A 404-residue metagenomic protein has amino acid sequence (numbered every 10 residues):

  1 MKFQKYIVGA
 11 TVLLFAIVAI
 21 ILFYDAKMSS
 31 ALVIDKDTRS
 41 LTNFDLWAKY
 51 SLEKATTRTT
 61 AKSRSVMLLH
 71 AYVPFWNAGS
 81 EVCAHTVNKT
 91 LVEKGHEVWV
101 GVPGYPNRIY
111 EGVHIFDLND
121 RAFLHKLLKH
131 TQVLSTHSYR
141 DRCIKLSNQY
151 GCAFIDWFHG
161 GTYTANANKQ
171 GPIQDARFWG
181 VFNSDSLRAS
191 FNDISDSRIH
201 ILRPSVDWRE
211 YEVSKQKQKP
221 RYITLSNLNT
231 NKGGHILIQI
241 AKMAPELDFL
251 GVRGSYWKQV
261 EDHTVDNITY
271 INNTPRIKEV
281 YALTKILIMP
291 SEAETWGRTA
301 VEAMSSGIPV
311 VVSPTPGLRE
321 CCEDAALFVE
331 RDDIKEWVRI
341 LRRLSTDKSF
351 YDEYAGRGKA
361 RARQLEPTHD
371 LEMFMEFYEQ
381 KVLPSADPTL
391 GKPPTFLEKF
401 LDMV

Functional and structural regions predicted by a protein language model:
V133-H137, S147-T164, W179-F182: Active-site proximal beta-strand in glycosyltransferases
Y163, A176-E212: Donor nucleotide-sugar binding/catalytic pocket of nucleotide-sugar-dependent glycosyltransferases
D193, W208-T264, Y270: Conserved catalytic-core segment of nucleotide-activated headgroup transferases in glycan assembly
N273-T274, E279-T284: Short alpha-helical donor nucleotide-sugar binding micro-motif in glycosyltransferases
E292: Aromatic "clamp/platform" in nucleotide-sugar-dependent glycosyltransferases that forms part of the donor/acceptor
P309-V312: Short hydrophobic beta-strand element within catalytic cores of glycosyltransferases and related nucleotide-activated
A326-I334, R343-K348: Conserved acidic donor-binding segment of nucleotide-sugar-dependent glycosyltransferases
S349-L383, D387, G391, T395: A charged, aromatic-enriched C-terminal amphipathic alpha-helix characteristic of glycosyltransferases across folds
